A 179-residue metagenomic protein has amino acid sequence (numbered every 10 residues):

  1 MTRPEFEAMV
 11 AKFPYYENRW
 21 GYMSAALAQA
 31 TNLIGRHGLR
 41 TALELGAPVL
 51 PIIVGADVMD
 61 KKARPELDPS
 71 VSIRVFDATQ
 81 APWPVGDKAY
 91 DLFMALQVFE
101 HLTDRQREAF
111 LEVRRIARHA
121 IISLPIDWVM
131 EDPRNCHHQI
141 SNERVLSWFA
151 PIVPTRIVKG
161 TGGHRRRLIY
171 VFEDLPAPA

Functional and structural regions predicted by a protein language model:
M1-K88, M94, R107-L111, N135-A179: Conserved N-terminal segment of class I S-adenosyl-L-methionine
I52-I53, T103, M130: Glycine/Thr-rich phosphate-binding loops of Rossmann-like dinucleotide-binding domains
K61, V98, P125: Flexible loop residues that form catalytic and substrate-binding hotspots at small-molecule/glycan-binding clefts
L92-D104: A short SAM/SAH-binding and catalytic strip from SAM-dependent methyltransferases
L102-D104, R115-R118: Helix-to-beta-strand junctions that scaffold the AdoMet/dcAdoMet cofactor pocket in Class I SAM-dependent enzymes
F110, R114, V129-M130: Active-site HxH/HxHxD metal-binding segment of metal-dependent hydrolases
A117-V129: Conserved beta-strand signature within the Rossmann-like core of class I S-adenosyl-L-methionine
